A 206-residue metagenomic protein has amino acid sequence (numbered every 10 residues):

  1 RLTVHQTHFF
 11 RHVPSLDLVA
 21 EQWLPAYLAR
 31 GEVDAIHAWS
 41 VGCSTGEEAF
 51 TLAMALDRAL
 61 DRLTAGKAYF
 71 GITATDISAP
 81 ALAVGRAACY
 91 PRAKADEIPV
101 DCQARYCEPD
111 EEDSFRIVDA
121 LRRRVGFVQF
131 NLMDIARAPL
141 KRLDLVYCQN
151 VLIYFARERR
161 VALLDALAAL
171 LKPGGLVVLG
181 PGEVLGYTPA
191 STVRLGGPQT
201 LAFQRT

Functional and structural regions predicted by a protein language model:
R1-V41: Conserved AdoMet
A20, A53-D57, A168: A structural alpha-helix within SAM-dependent methyltransferase catalytic domains
V33-T51, G71-T73: Conserved class I S-adenosyl-L-methionine
V41, R62-Y147, V151-V161, L185-G186: Extended basic-aromatic, gly/pro-enriched interface segments that bind polyanionic ligands
T45-T64: Conserved SAM-binding loop of SAM-dependent methyltransferases across substrates and taxa, primarily the Class I
V161-P173: A short glycine-rich, Lys/Arg-flanked "PGG" loop and its adjoining helix->strand segment in the class I
P173-P181: Conserved beta-strand signature within the Rossmann-like core of class I S-adenosyl-L-methionine
G186-T206: Core SAM-dependent methyltransferase catalytic element
